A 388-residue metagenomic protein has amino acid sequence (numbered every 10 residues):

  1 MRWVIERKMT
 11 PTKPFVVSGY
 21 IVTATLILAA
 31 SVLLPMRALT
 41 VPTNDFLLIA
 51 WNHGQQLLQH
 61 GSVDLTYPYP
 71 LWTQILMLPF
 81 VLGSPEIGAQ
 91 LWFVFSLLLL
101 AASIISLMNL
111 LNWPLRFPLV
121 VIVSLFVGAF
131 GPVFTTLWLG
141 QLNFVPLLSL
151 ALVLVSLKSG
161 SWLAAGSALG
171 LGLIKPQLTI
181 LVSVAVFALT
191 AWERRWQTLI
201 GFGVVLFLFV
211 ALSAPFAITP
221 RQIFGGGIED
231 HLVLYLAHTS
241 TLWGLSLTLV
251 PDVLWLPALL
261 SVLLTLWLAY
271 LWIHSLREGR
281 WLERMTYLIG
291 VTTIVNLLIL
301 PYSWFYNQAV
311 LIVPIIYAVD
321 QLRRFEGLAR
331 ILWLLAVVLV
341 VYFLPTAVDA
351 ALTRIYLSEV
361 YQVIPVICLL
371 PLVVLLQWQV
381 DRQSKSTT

Functional and structural regions predicted by a protein language model:
R2-S156, W162-L163, A188-I312, I316-Q321: Primarily membrane-embedded glycan-assembly and transfer machineries that use lipid-linked glycans
L39, V319-T388: Aromatic-enriched
L137-L150, L171-P176, W243-P251, R330-A347: Contiguous hydrophobic segments
L148, V182-V184, L369: Enrichment for repetitive, rod-forming helical segments
A168-L169, G201-F207, L288-I294, R330-Y342: Central hydrophobic cores of alpha-helical transmembrane segments in multi-pass integral membrane proteins
L169-F187, L300-N307: Transmembrane helices and adjacent periplasmic/lumenal helix-loop junctions of polyprenol-phosphate-dependent
S183, F187, P215, E326-G327: Sparse recognition of residues in long alpha-helices and their boundaries
